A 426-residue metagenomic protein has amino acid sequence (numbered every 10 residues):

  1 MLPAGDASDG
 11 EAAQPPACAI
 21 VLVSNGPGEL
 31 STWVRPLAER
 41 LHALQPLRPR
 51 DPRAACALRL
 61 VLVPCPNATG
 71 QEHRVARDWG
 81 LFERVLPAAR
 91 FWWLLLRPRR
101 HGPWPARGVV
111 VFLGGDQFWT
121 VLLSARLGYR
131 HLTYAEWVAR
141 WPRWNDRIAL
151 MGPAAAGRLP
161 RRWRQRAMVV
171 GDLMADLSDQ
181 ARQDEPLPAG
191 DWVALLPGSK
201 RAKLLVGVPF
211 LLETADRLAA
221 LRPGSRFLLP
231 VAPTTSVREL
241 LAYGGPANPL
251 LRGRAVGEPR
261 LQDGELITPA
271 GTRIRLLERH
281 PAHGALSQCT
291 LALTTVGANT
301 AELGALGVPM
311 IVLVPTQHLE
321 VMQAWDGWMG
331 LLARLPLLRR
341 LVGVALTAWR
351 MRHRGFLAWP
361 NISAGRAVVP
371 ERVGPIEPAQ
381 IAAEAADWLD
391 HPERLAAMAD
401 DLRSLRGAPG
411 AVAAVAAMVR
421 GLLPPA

Functional and structural regions predicted by a protein language model:
M1-A426: Nucleotide-activated sugar donor-binding and catalytic core shared by glycosyltransferases and related lipid-linked
